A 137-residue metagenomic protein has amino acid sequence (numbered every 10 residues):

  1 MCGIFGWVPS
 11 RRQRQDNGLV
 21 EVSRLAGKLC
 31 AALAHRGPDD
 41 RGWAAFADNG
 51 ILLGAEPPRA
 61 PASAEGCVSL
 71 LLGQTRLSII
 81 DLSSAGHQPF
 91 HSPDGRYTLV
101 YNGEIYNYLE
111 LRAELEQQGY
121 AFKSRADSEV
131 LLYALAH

Functional and structural regions predicted by a protein language model:
M1-H137: N-terminus-centric sequence/structural signature that marks the extreme N-terminus and adjacent "lid/interface" module
